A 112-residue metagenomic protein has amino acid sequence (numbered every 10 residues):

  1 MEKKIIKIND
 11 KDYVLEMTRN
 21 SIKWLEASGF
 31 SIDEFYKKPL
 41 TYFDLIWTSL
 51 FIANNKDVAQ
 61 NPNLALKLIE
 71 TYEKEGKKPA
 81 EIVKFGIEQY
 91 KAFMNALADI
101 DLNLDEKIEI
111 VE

Functional and structural regions predicted by a protein language model:
M1-I8, I22-K23, A27-K37, D57-E112: Charged interaction scaffolds used for protein-protein
Y13-L15: Short, isolated positions in well-ordered beta-strands
T18: Residue-level signal for threonine
L40: Acidic/histidine-rich catalytic cores and adjacent linkers of DNA breakage/strand-transfer/modification proteins
F43-A53, K84, E88: Short, hydrophobic/amphipathic alpha-helical patches that form generic packing surfaces within helical domains
